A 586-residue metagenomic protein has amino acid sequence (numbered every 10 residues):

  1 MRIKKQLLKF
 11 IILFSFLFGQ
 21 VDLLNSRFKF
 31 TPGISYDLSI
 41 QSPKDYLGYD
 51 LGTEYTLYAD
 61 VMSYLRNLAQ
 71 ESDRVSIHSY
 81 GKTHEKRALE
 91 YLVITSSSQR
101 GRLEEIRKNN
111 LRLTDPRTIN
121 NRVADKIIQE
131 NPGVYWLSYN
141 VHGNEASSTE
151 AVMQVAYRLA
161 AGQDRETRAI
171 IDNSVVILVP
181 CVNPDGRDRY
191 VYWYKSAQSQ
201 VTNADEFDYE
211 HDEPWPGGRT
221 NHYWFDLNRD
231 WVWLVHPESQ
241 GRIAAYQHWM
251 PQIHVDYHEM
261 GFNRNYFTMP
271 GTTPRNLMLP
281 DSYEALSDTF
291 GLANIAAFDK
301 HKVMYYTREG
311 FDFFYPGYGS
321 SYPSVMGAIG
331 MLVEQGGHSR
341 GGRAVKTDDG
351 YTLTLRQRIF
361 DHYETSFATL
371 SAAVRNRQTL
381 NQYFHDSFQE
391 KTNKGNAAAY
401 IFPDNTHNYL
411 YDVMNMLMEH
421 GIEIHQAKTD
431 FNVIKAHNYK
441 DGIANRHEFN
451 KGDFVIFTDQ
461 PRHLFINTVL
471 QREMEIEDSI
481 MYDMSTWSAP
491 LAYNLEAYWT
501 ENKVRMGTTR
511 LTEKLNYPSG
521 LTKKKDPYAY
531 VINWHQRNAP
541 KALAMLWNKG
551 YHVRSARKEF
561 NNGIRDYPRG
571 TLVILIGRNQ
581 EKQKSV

Functional and structural regions predicted by a protein language model:
K4-L13: Sec-dependent signal peptide recognition, specifically the positively charged N-region followed immediately by
V21-A146, M153-S174, Y223, R229 (+8 more regions): Intrinsic-disorder/low-complexity accessory segments
I171-Y190, G577: Short, conserved secondary-structure transition motifs
V182-P184, E259-G261, G337: Active-site-proximal loop/turn and secondary-structure-junction residues that shape catalytic pockets, frequently
D188-D205: Aromatic- and acidic-residue-enriched segments that line the glycan-binding/catalytic groove of carbohydrate-active
D205-F225: Aromatic- and acidic-residue-enriched carbohydrate-binding clefts of CAZyme catalytic domains
